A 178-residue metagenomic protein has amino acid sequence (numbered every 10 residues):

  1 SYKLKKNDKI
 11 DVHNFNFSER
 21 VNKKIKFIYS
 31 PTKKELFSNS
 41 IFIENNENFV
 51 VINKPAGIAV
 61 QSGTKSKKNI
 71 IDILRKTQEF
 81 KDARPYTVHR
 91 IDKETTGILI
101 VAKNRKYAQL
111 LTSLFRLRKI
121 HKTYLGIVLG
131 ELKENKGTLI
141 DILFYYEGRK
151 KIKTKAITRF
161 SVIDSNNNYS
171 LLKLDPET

Functional and structural regions predicted by a protein language model:
S1-T178: RNA pseudouridine synthases
